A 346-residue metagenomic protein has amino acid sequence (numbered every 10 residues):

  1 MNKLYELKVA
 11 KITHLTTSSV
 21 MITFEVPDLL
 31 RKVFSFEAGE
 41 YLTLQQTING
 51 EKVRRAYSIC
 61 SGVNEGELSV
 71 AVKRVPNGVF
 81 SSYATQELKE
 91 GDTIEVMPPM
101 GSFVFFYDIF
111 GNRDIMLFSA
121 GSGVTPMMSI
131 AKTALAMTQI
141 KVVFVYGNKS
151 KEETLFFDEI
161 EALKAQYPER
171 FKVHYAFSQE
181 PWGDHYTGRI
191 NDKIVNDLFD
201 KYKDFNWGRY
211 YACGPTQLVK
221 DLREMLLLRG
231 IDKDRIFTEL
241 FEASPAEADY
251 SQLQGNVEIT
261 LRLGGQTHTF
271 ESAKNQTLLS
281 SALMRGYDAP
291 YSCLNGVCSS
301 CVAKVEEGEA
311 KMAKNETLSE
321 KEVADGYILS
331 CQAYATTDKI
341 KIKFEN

Functional and structural regions predicted by a protein language model:
M1-K3, K8, E51, L228 (+3 more regions): Iron-sulfur (Fe-S) cluster-binding modules
N2-T93, M97, F110-R113, N148-S150 (+2 more regions): Ferredoxin-reductase
K32, W207-Y210, H268: Short active-site oxyanion
Y83-T260: FNR/FR-type flavoprotein reductase catalytic core
Y146, A176, G264-H268, A273 (+4 more regions): Short histidine
G255-P290, L294: C-terminal accessory/binding modules appended to enzymatic or scaffolding proteins
M284-R285, S300-N346: Iron-sulfur (Fe-S) cluster-binding segments and ferredoxin-like electron-carrier domains, especially [2Fe-2S]
